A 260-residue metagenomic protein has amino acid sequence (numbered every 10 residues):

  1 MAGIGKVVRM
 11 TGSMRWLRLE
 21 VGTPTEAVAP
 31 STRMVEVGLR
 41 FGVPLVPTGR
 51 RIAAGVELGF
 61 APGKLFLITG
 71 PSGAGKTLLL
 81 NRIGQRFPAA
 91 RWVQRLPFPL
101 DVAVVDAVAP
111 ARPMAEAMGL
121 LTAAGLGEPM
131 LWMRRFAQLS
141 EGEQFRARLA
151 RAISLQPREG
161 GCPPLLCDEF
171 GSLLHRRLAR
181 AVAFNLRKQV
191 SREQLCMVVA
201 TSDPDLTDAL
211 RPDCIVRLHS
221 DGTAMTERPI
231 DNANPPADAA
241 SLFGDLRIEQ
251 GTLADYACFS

Functional and structural regions predicted by a protein language model:
A2-G59, A103, E227-A233: Pre-NBD coupling/linker segments of ABC/ABC-like ATPases
V21, G59-L126: ABC ATPase nucleotide-binding domain signature region
S72, W132, S140-G142: ABC transporter NBD signature
R82-Q85, G125, P129, E141-C167: GG-anchored amphipathic helix commonly corresponding to the ABC/SMC/Rad50 NBD signature/C-loop
L165-H175: Walker B catalytic motif
L173, D203-L210: Conserved H-loop
L174-E193: Helical segment within the ABC ATPase nucleotide-binding domain
R228-S260: Non-catalytic substrate-recognition and accessory regions of acyl/acetyltransferase enzymes
